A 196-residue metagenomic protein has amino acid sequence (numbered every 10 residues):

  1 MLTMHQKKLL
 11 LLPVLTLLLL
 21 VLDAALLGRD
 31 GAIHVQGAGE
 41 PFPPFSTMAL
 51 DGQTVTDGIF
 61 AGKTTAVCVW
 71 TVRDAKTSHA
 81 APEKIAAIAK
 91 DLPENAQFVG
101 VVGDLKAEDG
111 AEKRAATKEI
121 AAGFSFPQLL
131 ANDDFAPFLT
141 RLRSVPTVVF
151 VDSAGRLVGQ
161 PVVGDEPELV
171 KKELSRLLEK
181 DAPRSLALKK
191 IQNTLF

Functional and structural regions predicted by a protein language model:
L12-D23: Hydrophobic membrane-insertion alpha-helices, especially the h-region of bacterial N-terminal signal peptides
L27-D57: N-terminal "domain-start" segment that seeds a small globular fold
K63-T65, W70-D74, S144: Short pre-active-site segment immediately N-terminal to redox-active cysteine/selenocysteine motifs in thiol-based
A66-V67, F98, V148: Hydrophobic beta-strand anchors of alpha/beta hydrolase catalytic cores
V69-A87: Conserved redox-active cysteine motifs that mediate thiol-disulfide chemistry, especially di-cysteine Cys-X(1-2)-Cys
E94-A111, S125-D133: Thiol-based oxidoreductase modules, predominantly thioredoxin-like and allied folds used for disulfide exchange
R114-V151: Short, internal strand/loop/helix patches that form the active-site neighborhood or redox-interaction surface
F150-F196: Thiol-/selenol-based redox modules, centered on thioredoxin-like and closely related oxidoreductase domains
